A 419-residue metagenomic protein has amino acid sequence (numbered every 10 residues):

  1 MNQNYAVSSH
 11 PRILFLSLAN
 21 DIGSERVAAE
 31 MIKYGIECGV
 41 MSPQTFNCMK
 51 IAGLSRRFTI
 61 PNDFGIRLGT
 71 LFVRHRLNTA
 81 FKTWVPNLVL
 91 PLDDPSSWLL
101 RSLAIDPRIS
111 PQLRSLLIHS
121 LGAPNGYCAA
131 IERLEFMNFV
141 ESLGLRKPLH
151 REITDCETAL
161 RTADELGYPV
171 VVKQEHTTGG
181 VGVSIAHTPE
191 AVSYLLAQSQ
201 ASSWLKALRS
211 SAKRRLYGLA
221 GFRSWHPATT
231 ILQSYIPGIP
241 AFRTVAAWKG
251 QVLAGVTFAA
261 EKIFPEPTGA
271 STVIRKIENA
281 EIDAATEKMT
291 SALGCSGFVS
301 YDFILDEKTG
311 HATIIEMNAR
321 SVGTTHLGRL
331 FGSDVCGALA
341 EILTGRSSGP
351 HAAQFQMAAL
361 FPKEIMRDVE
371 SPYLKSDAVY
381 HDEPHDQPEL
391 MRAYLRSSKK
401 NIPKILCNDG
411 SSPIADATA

Functional and structural regions predicted by a protein language model:
M1-G122, E157: ATP-binding N-terminal substructure of ATP-dependent carboxylate-amine bond-forming enzymes
Y127-T230, A280: Active-site nucleotide/adenylate-binding loops and adjacent lid/helix of ATP-dependent enzymes
G180, E261-V273, N318-G332: Glycine-rich phosphate/pyrophosphate-binding beta-alpha loops
L196-A197, A201-P265, I277-A284, L305 (+1 more regions): Phosphate-binding site of ATP-dependent enzymes
E266-T272, I277-Y301: Oxyanion-binding "anion nests"
T290-H326: Conserved metal-phosphate-binding beta-hairpin within the catalytic cores of diverse ATP-dependent phosphoryl-transfer
G337-A419: Peripheral (often C-terminal) accessory segments that flank ATP-dependent C-N-forming ligase machineries
